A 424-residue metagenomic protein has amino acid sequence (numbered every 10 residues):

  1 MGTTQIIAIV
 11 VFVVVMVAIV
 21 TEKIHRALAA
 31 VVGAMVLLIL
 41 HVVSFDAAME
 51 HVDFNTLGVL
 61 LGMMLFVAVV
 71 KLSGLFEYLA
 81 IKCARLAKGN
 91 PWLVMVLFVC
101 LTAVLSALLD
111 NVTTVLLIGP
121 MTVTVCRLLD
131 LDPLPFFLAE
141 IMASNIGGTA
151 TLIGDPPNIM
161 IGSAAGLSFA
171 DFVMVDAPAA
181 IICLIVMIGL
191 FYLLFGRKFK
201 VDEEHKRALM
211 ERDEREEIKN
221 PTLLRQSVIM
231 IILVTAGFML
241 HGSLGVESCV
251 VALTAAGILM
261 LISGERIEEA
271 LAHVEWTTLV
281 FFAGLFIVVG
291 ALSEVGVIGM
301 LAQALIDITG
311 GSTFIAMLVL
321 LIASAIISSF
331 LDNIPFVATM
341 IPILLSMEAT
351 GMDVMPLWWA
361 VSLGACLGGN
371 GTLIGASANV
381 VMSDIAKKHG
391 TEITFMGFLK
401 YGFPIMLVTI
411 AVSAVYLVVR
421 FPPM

Functional and structural regions predicted by a protein language model:
M1-K71, L75-Y78, A177-Q303, I393 (+1 more regions): Hydrophobic transmembrane alpha-helices of multi-pass small-molecule transporters
V11, L40, G58, G62 (+7 more regions): Membrane-embedded alpha-helical core segments of multi-pass
V14-I24, L101-D110, I141-I153, L240-S243 (+2 more regions): Transmembrane alpha-helix interface/packing and boundary motifs in multi-pass membrane proteins, characterized by
A27, N55, L93, L134 (+5 more regions): Residues that define the loop-to-transmembrane-helix transition and helix capping in multi-pass membrane transporters
D46-D132, W276-T350: Membrane-embedded alpha-helical segments and adjacent helix-loop junctions characteristic of multi-pass solute
A80, T113-T124, F137, A150-A165 (+5 more regions): Re-entrant/interfacial helical elements at transmembrane boundaries that shape and gate the permeation pathway
C100-A103, M121, F137-G148, V173-I181 (+5 more regions): Transmembrane helix-bundle signature of multi-pass membrane transporters/permeases
T124-R197, D202-E204, M352-D353, V381-Y416 (+1 more regions): Membrane-core helix-loop-helix motifs of multi-pass transport proteins
